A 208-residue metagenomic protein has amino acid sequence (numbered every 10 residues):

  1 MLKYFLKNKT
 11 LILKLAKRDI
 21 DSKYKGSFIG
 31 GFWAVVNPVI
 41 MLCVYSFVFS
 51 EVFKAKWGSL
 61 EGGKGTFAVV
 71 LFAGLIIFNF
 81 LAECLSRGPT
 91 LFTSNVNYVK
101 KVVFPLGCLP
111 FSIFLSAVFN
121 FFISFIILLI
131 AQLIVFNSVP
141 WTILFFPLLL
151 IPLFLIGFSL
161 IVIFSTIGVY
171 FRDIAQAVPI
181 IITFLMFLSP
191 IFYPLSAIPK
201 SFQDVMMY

Functional and structural regions predicted by a protein language model:
M1-Y208: Hydrophobic transmembrane alpha-helices and immediately adjacent juxtamembrane helices of multi-pass inner-membrane
